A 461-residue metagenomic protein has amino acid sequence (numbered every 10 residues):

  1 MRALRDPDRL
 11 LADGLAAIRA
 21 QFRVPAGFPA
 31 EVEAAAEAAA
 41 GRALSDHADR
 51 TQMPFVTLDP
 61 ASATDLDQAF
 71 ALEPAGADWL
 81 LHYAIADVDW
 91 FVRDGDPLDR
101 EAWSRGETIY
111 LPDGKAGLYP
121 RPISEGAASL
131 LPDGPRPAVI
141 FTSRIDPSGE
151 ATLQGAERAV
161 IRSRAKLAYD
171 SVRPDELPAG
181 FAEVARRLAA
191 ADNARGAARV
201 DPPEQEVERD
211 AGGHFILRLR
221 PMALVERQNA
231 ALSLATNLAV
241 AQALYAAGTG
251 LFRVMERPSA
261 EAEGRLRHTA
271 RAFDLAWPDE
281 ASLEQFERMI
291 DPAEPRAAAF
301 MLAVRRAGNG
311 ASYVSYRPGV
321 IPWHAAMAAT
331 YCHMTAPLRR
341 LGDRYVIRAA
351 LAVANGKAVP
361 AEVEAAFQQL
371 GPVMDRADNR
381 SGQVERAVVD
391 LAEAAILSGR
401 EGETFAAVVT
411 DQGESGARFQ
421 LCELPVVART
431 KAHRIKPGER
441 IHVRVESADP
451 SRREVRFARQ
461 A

Functional and structural regions predicted by a protein language model:
M1-E439, A448-V455: Electropositive polyanion-binding surfaces
F457-A461: Short, compositionally biased
